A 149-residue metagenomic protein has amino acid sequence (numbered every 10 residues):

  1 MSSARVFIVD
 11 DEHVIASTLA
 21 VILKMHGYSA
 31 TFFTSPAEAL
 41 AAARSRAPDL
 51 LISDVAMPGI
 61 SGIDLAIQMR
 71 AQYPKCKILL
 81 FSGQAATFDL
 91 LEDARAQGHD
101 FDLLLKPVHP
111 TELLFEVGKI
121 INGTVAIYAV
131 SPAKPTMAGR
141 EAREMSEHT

Functional and structural regions predicted by a protein language model:
H13-T31, G98-F101: Two-component/phosphorelay signaling modules centered on CheY-like receiver
F32-L50: Acidic, metal-coordinating helix/loop segments flanking the phosphotransfer/catalytic sites of two-component signaling
T34-S35, S61-L65: Acidic catalytic/metal-coordinating carboxylates
A41, I63-P74: Short amphipathic alpha-helix used as the core "switch/output" element in two-component signaling
D54, S82: Active-site residues of response regulator receiver
M57: Receiver (REC) domain active-site loop signature in two-component systems and cognate sites in sensor histidine kinases
D64, A85-L105, T111, F115 (+1 more regions): Alpha4 helix (beta4-alpha4-beta5 surface) of REC/receiver domains from two-component response regulators
T124-T149: CheY-like receiver
